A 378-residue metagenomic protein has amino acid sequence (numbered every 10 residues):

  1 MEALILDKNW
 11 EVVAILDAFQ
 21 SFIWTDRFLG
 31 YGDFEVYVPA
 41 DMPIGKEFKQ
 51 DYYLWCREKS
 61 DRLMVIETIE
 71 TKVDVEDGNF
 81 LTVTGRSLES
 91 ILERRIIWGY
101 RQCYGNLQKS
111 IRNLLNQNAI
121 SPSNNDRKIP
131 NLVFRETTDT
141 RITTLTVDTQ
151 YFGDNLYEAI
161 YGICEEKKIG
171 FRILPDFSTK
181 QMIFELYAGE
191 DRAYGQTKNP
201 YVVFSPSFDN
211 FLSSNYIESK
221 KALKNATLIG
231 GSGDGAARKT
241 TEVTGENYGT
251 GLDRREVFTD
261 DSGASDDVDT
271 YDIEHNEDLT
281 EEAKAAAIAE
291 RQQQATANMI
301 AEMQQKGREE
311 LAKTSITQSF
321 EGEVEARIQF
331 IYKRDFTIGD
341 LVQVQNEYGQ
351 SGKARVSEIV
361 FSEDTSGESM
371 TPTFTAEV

Functional and structural regions predicted by a protein language model:
M1-D17, Y194: Polar/acidic, low-complexity leader/linker segments enriched in S/T/G and N/D
M1-D7, I183-E185, A226-L228, V342: Short polybasic amphipathic segments
D7, C103, Q108-P130, F134 (+2 more regions): Intrinsically disordered, low-complexity terminal/linker regions enriched in Pro/Ser/Gly and acidic residues
Q20-I44, Y151, E158, D176 (+1 more regions): An acidic/polar, Gly/Ser/Thr-rich interaction patch typically located in mid-to-C-terminal regions of proteins
R27, F34-V36, G85, Y100-V133 (+4 more regions): Amphipathic, non-transmembrane alpha-helical segments in extracytoplasmic/periplasmic proteins
P43-D139: Surface-exposed cap/loop segments at beta↔alpha junctions
E70-L92, L132-N225: Short beta-strand-centered interaction patches in the first periplasmic/extracellular domains of large envelope
